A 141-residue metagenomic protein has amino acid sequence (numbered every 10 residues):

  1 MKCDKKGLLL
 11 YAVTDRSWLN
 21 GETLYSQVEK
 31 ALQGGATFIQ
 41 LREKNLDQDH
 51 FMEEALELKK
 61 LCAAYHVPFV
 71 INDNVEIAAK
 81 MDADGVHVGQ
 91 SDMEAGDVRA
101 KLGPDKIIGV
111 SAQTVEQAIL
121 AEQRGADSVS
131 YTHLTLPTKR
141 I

Functional and structural regions predicted by a protein language model:
M1-G85, Q90-D92, K101-Q113, L120-D127: Conserved N-terminal beta1-alpha1 strand-loop-helix module at the mouth
T132-T138: Conserved small/polar residues in nucleotide/adenosyl-binding loops
